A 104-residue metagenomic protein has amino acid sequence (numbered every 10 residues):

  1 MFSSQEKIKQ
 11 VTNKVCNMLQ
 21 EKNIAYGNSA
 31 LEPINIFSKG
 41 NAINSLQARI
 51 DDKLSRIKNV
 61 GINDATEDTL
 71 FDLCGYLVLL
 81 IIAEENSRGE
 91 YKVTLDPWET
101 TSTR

Functional and structural regions predicted by a protein language model:
M1-R104: Intrinsically disordered, low-complexity regulatory regions that flank transcription factor DNA-binding cores
